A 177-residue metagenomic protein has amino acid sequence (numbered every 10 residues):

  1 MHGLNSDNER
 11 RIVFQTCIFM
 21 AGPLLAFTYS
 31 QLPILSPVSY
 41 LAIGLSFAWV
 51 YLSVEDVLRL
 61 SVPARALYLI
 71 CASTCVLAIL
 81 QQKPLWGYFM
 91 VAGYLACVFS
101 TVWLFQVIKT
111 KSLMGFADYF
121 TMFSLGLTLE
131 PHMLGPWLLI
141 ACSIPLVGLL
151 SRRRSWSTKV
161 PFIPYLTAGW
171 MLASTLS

Functional and structural regions predicted by a protein language model:
M1-S177: A membrane-topology feature that recognizes alpha-helical transmembrane segments and their immediate juxtamembrane
